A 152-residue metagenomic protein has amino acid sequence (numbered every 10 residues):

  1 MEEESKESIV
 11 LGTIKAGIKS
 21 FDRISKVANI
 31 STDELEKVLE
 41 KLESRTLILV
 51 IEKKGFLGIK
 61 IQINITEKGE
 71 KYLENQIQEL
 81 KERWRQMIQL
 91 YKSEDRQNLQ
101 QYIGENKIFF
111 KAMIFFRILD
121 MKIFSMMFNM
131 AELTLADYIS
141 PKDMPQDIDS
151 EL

Functional and structural regions predicted by a protein language model:
M1-V10: Short alpha-helical segments that sit at the start of domains
L11-G17: Short helix-to-turn junction characteristic of helix-turn-helix DNA-binding domains, especially the helix
G17-V27: Short acidic, hydrophobic short linear motifs in intrinsically disordered regions
V27-R45, I59: Short amphipathic alpha-helical interaction segments
E43-K54: A short, conserved structural fragment
K53-Q62: Short, Lys/Arg-rich nucleic-acid/phosphate-binding segment
I61-Q100: Short, amphipathic alpha-helical interaction segments positioned at domain boundaries
Q86-L152: Exposed, interaction-prone assembly regions rather than primary DNA-binding/catalytic cores
